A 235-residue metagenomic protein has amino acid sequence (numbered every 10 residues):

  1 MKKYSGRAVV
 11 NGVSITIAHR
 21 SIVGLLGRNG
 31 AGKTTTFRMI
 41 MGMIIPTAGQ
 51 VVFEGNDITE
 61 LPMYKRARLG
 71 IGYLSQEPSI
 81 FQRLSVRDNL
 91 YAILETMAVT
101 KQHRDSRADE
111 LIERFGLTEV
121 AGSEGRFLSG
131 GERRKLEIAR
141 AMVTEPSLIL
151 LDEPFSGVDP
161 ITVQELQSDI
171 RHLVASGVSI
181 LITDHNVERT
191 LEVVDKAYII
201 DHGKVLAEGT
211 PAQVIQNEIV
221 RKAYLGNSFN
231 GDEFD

Functional and structural regions predicted by a protein language model:
L26-R28: The feature captures the beta-strand-to-loop junction immediately N-terminal to the Walker
M41: Helix-to-loop junction immediately C-terminal to a conserved catalytic motif
G49-N56, L69, R107: Conserved ABC transporter NBD signature motif
Y91, Q102-V120, S168-R171: Conserved ABC ATPase "signature" region
E124-L128, E132: Conserved ABC ATPase signature
E145: Conserved catalytic motifs of ABC-family nucleotide-binding domains
I149-E153: Catalytic Walker B motif of ABC-type/P-loop ATPase nucleotide-binding domains
